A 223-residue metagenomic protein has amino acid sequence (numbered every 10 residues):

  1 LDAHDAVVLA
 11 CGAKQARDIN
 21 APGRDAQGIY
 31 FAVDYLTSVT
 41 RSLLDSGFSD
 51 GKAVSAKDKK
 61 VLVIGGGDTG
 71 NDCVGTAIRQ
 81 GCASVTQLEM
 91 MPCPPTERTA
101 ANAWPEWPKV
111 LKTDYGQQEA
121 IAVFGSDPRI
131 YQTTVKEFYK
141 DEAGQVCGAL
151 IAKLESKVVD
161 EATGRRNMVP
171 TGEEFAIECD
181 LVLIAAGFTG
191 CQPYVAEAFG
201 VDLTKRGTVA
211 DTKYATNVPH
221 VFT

Functional and structural regions predicted by a protein language model:
L1-A10, Y30-F31, C82, T99 (+5 more regions): Catalytic cores of nucleotide-enabled group-transfer and carboxylate-activating enzymes in metabolic and assembly-line
L1-P22, K136-I151, E155-V159, L181-L183 (+1 more regions): Feature captures the FAD/FMN-dependent oxidoreductase FAD-binding
H4-V7, V63, T69-C73, V221-T223: Extended, hydrophobic alpha-helical segments in both membrane/secreted and soluble proteins
Q15-A16, T37-S38, C93-E97: Short gly/pro/ser/thr-enriched loop/turn and capping motifs at secondary-structure boundaries
A16, D45-C82: Rossmann-like NAD(P)H-binding beta-loop-alpha module
I19-G23, V74-T76, Y194-A198: Short amphipathic alpha-helical segments
Q27-D58, V158-T223: FAD-site-proximal beta/loop scaffold in flavoenzymes
V74-E137: Rossmann-like dinucleotide-binding cores of NAD(P)H-dependent redox enzymes
